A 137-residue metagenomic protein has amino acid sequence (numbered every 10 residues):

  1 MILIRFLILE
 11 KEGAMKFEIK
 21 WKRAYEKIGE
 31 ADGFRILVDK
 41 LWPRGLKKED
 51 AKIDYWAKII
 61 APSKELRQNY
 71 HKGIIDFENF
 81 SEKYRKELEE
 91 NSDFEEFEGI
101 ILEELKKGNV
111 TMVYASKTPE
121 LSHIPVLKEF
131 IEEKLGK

Functional and structural regions predicted by a protein language model:
M1-I2, M15: Accessible peptide chain termini
L3, L7-L9: Short hydrophobic targeting helices and cationic amphipathic motifs that mediate membrane/organellar targeting
L9-K137: Residues lining hydrophobic/aromatic ligand-binding pockets adjacent to catalytic sites
